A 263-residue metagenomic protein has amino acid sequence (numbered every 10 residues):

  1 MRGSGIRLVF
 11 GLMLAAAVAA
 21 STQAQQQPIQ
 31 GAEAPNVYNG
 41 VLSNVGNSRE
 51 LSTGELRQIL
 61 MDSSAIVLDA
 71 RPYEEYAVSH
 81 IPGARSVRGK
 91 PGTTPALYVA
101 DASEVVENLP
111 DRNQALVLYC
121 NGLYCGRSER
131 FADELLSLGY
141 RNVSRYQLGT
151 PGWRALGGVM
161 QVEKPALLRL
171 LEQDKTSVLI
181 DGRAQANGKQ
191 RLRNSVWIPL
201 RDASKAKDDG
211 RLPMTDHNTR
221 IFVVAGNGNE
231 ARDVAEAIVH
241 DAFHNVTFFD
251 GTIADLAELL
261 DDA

Functional and structural regions predicted by a protein language model:
R2, R7, A20-E50, A77-V117 (+2 more regions): Rhodanese-like catalytic fold shared by cysteine-dependent sulfurtransferases and DSP/PTP-type phosphatases
V9-A17: Bacterial N-terminal signal peptides
N47-E74: Mature N-terminal segment immediately following signal peptide/propeptide cleavage in secreted/periplasmic
